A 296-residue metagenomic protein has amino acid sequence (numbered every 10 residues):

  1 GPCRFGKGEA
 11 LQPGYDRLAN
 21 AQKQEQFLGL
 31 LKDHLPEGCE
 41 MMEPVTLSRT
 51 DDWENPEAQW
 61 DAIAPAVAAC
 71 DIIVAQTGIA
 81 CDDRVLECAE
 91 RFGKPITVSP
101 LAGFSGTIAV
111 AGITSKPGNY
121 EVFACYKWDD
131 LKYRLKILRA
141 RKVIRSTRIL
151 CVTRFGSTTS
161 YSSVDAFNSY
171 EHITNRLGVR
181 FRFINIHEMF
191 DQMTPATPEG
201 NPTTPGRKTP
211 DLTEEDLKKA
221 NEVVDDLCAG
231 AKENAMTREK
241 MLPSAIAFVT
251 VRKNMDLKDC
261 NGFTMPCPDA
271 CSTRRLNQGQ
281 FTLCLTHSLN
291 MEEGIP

Functional and structural regions predicted by a protein language model:
G1-P296: An N-terminal assembly and electron-transfer interface module characteristic of large anaerobic redox and radical
